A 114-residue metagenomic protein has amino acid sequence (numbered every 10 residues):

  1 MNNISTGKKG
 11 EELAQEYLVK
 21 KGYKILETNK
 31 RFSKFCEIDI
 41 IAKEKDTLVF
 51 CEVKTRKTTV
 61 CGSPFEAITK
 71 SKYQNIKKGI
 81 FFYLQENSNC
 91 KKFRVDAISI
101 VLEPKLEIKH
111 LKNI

Functional and structural regions predicted by a protein language model:
M1-T28: Acidic-basic catalytic patches of nuclease active cores, encompassing PD-(D/E)XK and other metal-cofactor nuclease
E12, T55-P104: Catalytic cores of nucleic-acid endonucleases
T28-F32, A97-S99: Short, solvent-exposed loop/turn elements at beta->coil junctions and helix N-caps that rim active or binding pockets
S33-C36, P104: Short acidic/glycine-enriched loop/turn segments that link adjacent beta-strands
I38-T59, I76: Conserved catalytic cores of phosphodiester-cleaving nucleases, focusing on short active-site segments
D39-I41, V49-E52, Y83, V95-S99 (+1 more regions): Short, hydrophobic/aromatic-rich beta-strand segments within well-structured domains
D46-L48, K92, I108: Structural motif
L102-I114: Short, low-complexity, polybasic intrinsically disordered segments
